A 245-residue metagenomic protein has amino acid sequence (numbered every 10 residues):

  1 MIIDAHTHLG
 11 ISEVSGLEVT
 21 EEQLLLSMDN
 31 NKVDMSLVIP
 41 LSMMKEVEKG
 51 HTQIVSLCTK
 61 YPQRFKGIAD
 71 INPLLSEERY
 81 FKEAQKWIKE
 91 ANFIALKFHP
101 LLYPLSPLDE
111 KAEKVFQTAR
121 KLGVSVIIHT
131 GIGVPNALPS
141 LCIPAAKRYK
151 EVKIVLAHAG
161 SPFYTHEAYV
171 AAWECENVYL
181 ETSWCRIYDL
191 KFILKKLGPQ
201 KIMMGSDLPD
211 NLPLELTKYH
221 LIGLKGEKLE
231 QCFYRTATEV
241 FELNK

Functional and structural regions predicted by a protein language model:
M1-L17, V55-T59, Q63-D70: Mobile, glycine- and charge-enriched loop segments and immediately flanking short secondary-structure elements within
M1-L9, L17-M35, R120, P199-K201 (+1 more regions): Mid-to-C-terminal alpha-helical segments outside catalytic/metal-binding sites
H6, M28, I54, C58 (+8 more regions): Conserved, mostly hydrophobic/aromatic
T7-L9, I39-L41, A69-N72, K97-P100 (+4 more regions): A cross-domain feature marking catalytic cores of carbohydrate-active enzymes and several ubiquitous metabolic/repair
S12-V19, S42-K49, N72-R79, Y103-L108 (+3 more regions): Acidic-and-aromatic substrate-binding clefts and catalytic sites of carbohydrate-active enzymes
T20-S27, G50-L57, E83-W87, K111-V115 (+4 more regions): A general structural detector for well-ordered alpha-helical segments in enzyme core domains, enriched
D34-M35, E48-I127, G133: Active-site gating/metal-coordination segments in enzymes
A91-A95, L105-M203: Catalytic pocket-lining loop regions of alpha/beta-barrel enzymes, especially the amidohydrolase/enolase/GH5 lineages
